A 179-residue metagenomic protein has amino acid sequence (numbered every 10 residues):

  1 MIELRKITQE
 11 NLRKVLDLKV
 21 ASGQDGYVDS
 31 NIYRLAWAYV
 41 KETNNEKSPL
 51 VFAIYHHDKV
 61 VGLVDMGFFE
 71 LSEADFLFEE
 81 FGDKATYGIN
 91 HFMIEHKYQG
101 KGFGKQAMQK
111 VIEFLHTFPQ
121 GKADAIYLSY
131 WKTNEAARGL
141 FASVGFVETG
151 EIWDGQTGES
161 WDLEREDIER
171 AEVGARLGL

Functional and structural regions predicted by a protein language model:
I2, K6-K97, M108-K110, F114-Q120 (+2 more regions): Acetyl-CoA-dependent GNAT
Y55-H57, L163-E166: Active-site beta-strand termini and strand-to-loop segments that position acidic
E95-K97, K101, K132-T133: Active-site acidic-Proline motif in GNAT/NAT acetyltransferases
G102, Q120, G145: Short glycine-rich hinge loops at helix-strand junctions in the catalytic core of two-component histidine kinases
K105, K132-G150: Conserved active-site alpha-helix within GNAT-family acetyltransferase domains
K122-R138, D154-G158: Conserved beta-strand-loop-alpha-helix junction that forms the acyl-donor binding cleft
E151-G155, E166: Short, charged interaction patches at domain edges and termini
